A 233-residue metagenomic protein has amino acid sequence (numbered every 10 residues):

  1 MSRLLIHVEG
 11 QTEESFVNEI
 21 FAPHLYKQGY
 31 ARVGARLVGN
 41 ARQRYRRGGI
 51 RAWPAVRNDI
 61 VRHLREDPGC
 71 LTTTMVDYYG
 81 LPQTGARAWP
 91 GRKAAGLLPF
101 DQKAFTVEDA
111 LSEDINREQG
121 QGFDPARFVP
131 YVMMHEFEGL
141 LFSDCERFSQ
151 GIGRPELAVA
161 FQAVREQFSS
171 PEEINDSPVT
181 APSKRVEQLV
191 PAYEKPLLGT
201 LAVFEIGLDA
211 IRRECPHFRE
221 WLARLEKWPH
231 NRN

Functional and structural regions predicted by a protein language model:
M1, E14-Q43, R57-N233: C-terminal accessory helical subdomains adjacent to catalytic cores in phosphodiester- and nucleotide-handling enzymes
I6-S15: Catalytic nucleophile-elbow at a beta strand-turn-alpha helix junction centered on a G-D-S/GDSL motif, marking
Q43-A55: Charged, often glycine-rich, active-site loop that binds/positions anionic groups
